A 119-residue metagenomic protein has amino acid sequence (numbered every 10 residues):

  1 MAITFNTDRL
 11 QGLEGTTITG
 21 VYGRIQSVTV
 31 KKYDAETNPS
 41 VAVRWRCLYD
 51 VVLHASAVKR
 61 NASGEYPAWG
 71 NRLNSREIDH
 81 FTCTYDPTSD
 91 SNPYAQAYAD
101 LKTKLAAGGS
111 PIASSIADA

Functional and structural regions predicted by a protein language model:
M1-R46, V52, S56-A119: Viral virion structural and adsorption modules
